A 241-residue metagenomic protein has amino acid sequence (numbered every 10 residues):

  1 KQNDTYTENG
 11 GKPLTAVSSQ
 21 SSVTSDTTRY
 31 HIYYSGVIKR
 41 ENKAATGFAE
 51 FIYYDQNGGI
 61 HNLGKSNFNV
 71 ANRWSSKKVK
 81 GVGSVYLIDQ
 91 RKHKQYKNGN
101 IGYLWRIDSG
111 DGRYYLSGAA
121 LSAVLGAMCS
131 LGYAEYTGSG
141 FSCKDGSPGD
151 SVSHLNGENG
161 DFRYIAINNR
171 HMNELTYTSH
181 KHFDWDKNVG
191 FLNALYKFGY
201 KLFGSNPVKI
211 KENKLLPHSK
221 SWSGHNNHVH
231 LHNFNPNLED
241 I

Functional and structural regions predicted by a protein language model:
K1, K12, K39, K43 (+12 more regions): Context-gated lysine
K1-V79: N-terminal secretory targeting signals
N3-S21, S25-V37, Y164, N169-I241: Catalytic cores and adjacent binding grooves of peptidoglycan-active enzymes
N42, N67, S75, L116-V152 (+1 more regions): Extended, low-complexity, intrinsically disordered C-terminal regulatory tails of eukaryotic serine/threonine kinases
N57-T137, G190, A194: Active-site acidic/histidine clusters and adjacent loop/turn architecture that either coordinate catalytic ions
W105-G118, P148-S151, N173-W185: Second-shell loop/turn segments in exported
A134, N156-E158, N227: Envelope-exposed proteins and targeting segments
P148-N169: Short, surface-exposed glycine/acidic/tryptophan-bearing loops
